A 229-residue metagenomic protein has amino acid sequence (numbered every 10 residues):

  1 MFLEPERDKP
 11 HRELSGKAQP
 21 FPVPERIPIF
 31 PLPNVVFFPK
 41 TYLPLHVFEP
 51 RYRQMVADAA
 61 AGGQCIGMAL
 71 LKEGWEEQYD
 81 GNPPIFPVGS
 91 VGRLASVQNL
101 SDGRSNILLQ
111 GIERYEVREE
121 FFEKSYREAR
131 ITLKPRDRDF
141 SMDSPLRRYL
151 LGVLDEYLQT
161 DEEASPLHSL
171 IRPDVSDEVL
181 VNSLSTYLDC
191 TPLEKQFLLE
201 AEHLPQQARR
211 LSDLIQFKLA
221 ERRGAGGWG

Functional and structural regions predicted by a protein language model:
F2-G229: N-terminal low-complexity, acidic/polar interaction/targeting segments
